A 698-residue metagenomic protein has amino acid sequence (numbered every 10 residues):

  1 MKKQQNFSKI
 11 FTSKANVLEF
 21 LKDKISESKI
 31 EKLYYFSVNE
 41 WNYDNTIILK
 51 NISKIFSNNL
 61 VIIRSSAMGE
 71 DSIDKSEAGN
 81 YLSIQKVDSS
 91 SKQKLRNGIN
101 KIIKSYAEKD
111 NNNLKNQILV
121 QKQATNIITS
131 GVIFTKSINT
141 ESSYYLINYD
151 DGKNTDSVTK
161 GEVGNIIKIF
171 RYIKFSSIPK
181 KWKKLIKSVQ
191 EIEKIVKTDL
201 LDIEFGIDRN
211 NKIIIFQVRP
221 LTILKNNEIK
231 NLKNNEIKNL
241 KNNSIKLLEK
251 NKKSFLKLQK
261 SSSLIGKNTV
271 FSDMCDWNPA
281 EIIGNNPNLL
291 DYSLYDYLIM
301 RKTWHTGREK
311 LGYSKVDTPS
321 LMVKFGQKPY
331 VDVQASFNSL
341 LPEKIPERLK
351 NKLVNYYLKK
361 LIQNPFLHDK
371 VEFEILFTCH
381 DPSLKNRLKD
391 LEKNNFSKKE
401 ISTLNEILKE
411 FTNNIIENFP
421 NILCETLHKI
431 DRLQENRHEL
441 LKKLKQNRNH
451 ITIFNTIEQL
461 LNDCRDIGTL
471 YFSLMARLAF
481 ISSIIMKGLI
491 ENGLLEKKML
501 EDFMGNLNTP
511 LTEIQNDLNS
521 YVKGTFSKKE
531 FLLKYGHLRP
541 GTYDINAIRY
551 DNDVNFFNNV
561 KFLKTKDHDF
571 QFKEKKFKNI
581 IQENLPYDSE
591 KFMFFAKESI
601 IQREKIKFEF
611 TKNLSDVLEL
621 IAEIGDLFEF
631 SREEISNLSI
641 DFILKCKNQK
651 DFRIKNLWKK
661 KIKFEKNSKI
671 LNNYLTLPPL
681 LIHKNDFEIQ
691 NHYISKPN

Functional and structural regions predicted by a protein language model:
M1-S28, K32-N45, I73-S76, K92-K101 (+5 more regions): Conserved divalent-metal-coordinating catalytic cores that perform phosphate/pyrophosphate/nucleotidyl transfer
L21, G79, V120, E141 (+1 more regions): A residue-level signal for conserved active-site and pocket-lining positions in enzyme catalytic cores
Y35, I62-R64, L119: Short, conserved beta-strand segments within well-ordered enzyme catalytic domains that often line or immediately flank
T46-I63, A107-K109: Acidic/histidine-enriched active-site and ligand-binding environments that engage anionic O-linkages
K54-I84: Phosphate/adenylate-binding "loop-and-lid" substructures adjacent to NTP/NAD/dNTP-binding pockets in NTP-dependent
N59-V61, I118, L201: Generic beta-sheet signal
V87: Short acidic-hydrophobic, aromatic-tinged amphipathic segments that line or gate anion-handling sites
G488-N492, F570-Y674: Extended, domain-scale alpha-helical bundle/helix-rich regions
